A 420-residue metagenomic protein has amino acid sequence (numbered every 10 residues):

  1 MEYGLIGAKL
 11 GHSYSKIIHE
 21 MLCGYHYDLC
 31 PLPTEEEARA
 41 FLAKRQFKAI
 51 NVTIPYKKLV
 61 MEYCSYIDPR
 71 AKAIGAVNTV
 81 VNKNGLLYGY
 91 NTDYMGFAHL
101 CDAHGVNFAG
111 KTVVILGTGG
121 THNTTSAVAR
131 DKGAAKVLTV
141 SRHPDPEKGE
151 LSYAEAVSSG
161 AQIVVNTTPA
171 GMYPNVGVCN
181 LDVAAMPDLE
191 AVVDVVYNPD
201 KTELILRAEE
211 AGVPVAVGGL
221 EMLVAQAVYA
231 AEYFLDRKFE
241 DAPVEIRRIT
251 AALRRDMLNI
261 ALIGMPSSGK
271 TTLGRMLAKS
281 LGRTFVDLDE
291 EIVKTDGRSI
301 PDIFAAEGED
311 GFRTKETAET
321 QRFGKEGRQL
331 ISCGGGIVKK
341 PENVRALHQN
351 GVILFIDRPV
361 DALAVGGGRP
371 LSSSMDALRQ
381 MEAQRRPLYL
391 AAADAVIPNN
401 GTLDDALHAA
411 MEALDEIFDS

Functional and structural regions predicted by a protein language model:
E2-H104, P199, I205-R207, A211-V217 (+1 more regions): Phosphate/diphosphate ligand-binding glycine-rich loop within oxidoreductases
G7, G89-Y94, C101-D102, V106 (+3 more regions): Glycine-rich adenosine-cofactor-binding loop
P31, V195-L258, N399: Adenosine-phosphate binding glycine-rich loop
D131-G149, D289-E291, T295-D296: NAD(P)-binding Rossmann-fold cofactor-contacting core
K148-A216, I337-N343: Rossmann-like adenosine-cofactor binding region
V244-R255, I260, M276, S280 (+3 more regions): NTP-dependent small-molecule kinase module
E290-R345: ATP-dependent small-molecule kinase phosphotransfer cores that center on conserved nucleotide phosphate-binding segments
Q349-L388, A395: A glycine- and Lys/Arg-enriched "phosphate-lid" helix/loop adjacent to the NTP-binding pocket of small-molecule kinases
